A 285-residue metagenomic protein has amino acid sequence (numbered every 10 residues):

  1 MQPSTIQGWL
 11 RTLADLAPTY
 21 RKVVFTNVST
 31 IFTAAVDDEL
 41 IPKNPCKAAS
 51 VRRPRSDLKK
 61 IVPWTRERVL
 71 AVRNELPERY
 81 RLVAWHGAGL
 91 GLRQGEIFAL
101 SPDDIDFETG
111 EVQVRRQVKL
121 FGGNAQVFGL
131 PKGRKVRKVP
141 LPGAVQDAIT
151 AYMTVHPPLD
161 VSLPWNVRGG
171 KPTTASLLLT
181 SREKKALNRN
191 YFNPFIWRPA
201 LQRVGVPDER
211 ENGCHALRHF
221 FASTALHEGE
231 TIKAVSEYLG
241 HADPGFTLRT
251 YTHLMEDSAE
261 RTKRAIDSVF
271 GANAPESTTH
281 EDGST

Functional and structural regions predicted by a protein language model:
M1-L40, L58, K185-N193, V206-A216: N-terminal core-binding DNA-recognition domain of tyrosine site-specific recombinases/integrases
G8, T26, T30, G143 (+5 more regions): Generic recognition of well-ordered alpha-helical segments within structured catalytic/regulatory domains
P18, A71-R81, L90, V139 (+5 more regions): Short, basic (Lys/Arg/His-rich) helix/loop patches that form interaction surfaces in the mid-to-C-terminal regions
P18-T26, A35-L100, E108, K119-L120 (+6 more regions): Basic, Lys/Arg- and aromatic-enriched nucleic-acid-binding interface segment
N74, T109, L120-V145, T150-A151 (+6 more regions): C-terminal secondary-structure termini that scaffold catalytic or DNA-interacting sites
D104-E111, E230-T252, E260: Short, polar N-cap/turn motifs at the start of nucleic acid-interacting alpha helices
